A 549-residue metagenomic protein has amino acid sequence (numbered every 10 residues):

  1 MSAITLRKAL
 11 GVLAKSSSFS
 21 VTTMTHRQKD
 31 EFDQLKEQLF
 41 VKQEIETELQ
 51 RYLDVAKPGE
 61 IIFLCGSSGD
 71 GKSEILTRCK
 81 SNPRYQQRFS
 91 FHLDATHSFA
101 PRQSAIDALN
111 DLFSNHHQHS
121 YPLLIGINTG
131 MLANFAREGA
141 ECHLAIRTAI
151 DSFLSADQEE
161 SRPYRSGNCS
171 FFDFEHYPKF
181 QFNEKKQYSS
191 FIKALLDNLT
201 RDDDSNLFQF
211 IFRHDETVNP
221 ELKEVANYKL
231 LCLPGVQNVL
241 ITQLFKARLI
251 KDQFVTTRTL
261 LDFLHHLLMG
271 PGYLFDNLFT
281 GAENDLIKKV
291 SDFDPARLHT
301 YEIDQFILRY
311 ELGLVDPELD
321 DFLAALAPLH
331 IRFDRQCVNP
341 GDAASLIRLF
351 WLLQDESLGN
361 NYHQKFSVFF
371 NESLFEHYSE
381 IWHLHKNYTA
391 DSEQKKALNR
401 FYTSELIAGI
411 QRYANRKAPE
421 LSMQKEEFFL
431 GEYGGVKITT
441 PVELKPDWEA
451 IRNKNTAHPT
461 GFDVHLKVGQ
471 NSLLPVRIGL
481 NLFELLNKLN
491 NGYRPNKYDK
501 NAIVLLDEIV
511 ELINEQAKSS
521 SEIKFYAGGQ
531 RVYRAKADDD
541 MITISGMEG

Functional and structural regions predicted by a protein language model:
M1-G59, H383-Y388, S392, K396-Q411 (+2 more regions): A short, basic N-terminal segment
V55-I75: Walker A/P-loop nucleotide-binding motif
K72, L132-R137, F180-F182: Switch/connector loops and helix/strand junctions flanking conserved nucleotide-binding motifs in nucleotide-processing
E74-Q86: P-loop NTPase Walker A phosphate-binding motif
Y85-G139: Conserved nucleotide-sensing/catalytic segment adjacent to the nucleotide-binding pocket in NTP-handling enzymes
F153-F212: Conserved small helical "lid"/interfacial subdomain of P-loop NTPases
L196-T439, E443: Extended alpha-helical coiled-coil/bundle linker/stalk regions that scaffold oligomerization and domain organization
E376, E380, E427, G431-R531: C-terminal structured domain segments
